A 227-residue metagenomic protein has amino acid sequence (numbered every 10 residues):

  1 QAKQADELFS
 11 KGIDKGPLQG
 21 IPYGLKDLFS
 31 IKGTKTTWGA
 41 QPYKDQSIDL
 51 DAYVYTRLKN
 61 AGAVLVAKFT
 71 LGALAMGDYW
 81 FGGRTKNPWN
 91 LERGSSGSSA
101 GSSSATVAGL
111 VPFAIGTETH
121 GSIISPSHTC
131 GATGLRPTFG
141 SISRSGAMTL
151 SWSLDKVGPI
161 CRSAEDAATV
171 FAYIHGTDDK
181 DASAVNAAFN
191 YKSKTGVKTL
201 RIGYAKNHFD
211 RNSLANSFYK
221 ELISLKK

Functional and structural regions predicted by a protein language model:
Q1-H120, I223: Gly/Ser-rich catalytic/binding loops embedded in alpha/beta enzyme cores
K3, L214-K227: Acyltransferase
I13, D45-S47, E92-G97, I124 (+3 more regions): Short Gly/Pro-enriched turn/cap motifs at secondary-structure boundaries
T36, M76-W80, I124-T129, G146-A147 (+1 more regions): Short acidic, glycine/serine/threonine-rich loops at helix termini
D49, Y53, A100, T117 (+4 more regions): Conserved active-site and cofactor/substrate-binding residues in soluble primary-metabolism enzymes
T106, T129-A132, I174: Mature extracellular/periplasmic domains of secretome proteins
T119-S145: Glycine/threonine-rich beta-strand-loop-alpha-helix active-site module that forms ligand/phosphate-binding
R136-S217: A short helix-breaking turn/cap at a secondary-structure junction
